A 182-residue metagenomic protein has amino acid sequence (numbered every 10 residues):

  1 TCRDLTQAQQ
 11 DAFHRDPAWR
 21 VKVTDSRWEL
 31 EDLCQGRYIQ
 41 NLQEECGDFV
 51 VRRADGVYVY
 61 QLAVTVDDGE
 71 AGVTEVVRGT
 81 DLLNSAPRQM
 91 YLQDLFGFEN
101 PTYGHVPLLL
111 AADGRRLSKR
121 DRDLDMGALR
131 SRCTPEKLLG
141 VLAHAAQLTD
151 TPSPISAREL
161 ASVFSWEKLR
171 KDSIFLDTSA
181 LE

Functional and structural regions predicted by a protein language model:
T1-K119, D125-L129, T178-E182: Active-site cores that bind ATP or allylic diphosphates and position pyrophosphate for catalysis
Q9-A12, T24-S26, R115-E182: Non-catalytic terminal extensions that flank enzyme cores
